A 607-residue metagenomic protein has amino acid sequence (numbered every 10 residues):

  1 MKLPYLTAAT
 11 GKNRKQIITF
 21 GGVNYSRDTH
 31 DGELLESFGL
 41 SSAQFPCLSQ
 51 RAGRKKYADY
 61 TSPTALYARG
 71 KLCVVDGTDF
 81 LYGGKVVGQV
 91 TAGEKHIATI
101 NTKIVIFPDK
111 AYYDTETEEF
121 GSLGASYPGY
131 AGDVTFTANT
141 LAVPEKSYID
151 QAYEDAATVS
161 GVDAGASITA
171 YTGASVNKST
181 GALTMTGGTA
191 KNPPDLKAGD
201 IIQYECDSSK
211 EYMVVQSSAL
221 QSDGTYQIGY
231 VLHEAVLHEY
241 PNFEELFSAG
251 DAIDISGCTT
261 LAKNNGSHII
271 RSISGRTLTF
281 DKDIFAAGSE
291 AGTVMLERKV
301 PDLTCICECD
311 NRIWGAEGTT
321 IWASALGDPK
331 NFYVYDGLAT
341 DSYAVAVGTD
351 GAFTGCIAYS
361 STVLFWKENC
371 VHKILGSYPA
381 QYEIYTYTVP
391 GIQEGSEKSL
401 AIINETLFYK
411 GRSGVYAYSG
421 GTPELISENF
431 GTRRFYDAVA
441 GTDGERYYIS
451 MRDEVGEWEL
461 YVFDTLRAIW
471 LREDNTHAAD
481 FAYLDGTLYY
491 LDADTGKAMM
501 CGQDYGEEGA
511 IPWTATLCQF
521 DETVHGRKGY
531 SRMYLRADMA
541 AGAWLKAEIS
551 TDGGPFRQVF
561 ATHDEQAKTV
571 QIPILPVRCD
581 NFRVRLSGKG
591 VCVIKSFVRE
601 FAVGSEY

Functional and structural regions predicted by a protein language model:
M1-G70, G391-G395, I402-T406, S413 (+1 more regions): Beta-sheet repeat architectures centered on beta-propellers
K56, E297-G441: Beta-propeller and closely related beta-pinwheel folds
S62-P63, G77, Y82-N101: Blade-loop segments of beta-propeller domains
G70-D76, K103-F107, R312-E317, T354-C356 (+4 more regions): Short beta-strand elements that form the blades of beta-propeller/WD-repeat-like and other beta-sheet-rich scaffold
T78-L81, Y112-E118, T319-K330, N369-L375 (+4 more regions): Structural motif
K85, D207-S209, C258, S550-F556: Change "in extracellular beta-sheet-rich domains … of secreted and cell-surface proteins" to "in beta-sheet-rich domains
H96-D133: Hydrophobic or amphipathic alpha-helical targeting/insertion segments
L123-T180, T186-A198, Q203-D302: Small/polar beta-strand repeat architecture
